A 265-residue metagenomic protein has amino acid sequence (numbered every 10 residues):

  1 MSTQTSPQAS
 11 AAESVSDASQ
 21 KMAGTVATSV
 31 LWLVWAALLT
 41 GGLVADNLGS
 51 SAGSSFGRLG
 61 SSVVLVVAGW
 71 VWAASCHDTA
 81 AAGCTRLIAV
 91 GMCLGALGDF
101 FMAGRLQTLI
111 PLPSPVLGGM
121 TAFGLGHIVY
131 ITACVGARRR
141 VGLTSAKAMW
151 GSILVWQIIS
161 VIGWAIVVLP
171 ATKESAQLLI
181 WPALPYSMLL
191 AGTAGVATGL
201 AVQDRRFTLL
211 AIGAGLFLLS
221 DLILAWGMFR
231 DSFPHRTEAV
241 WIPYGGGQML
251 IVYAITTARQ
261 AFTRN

Functional and structural regions predicted by a protein language model:
S2-N265: Polytopic alpha-helical membrane-helix bundles and their juxtamembrane interface segments in multi-pass membrane
